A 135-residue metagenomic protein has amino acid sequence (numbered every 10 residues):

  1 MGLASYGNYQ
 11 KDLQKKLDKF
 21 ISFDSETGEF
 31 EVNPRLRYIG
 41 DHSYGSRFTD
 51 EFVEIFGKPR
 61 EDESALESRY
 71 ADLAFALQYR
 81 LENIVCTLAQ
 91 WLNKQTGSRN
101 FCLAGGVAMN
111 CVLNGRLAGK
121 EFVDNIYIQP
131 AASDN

Functional and structural regions predicted by a protein language model:
M1-N135: Short acidic/glycine-rich loops and adjacent helix/strand connectors that line catalytic pockets where negatively
